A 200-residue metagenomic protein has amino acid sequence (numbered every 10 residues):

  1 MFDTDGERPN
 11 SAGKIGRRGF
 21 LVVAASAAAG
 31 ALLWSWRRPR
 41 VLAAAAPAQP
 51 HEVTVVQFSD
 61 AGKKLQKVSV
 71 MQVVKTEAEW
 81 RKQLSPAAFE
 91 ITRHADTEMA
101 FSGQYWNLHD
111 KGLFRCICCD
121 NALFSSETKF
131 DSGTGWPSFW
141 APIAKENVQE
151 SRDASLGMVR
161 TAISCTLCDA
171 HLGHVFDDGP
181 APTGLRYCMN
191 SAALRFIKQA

Functional and structural regions predicted by a protein language model:
M1-I15: N-terminal secretory signal peptides
N10, A24-S26, S69-M71, E79 (+1 more regions): Alpha-helical interaction segments
I15-L33: N-terminal export leaders
A24, A29, K63-M71, C116-C118: Short charge-dense sequence patches
W34-T76, K82: C-terminal segment of N-terminal export signals and the immediately downstream linker at the start of the mature
D60-G62, Q72-K75, R81, I91-R115 (+1 more regions): A short Gly-Trp-Pro
A88: Structured DNA-binding interfaces in DNA transaction proteins
